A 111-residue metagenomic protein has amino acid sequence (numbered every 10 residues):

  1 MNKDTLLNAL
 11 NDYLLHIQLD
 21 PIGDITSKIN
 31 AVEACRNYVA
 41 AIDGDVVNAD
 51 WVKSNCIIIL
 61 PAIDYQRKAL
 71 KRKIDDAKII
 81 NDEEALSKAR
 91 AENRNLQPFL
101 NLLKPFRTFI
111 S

Functional and structural regions predicted by a protein language model:
M1-L15, L19-G23, K104, T108-S111: Terminal, compositionally biased segments
N2-L14, K28-A31, V52-K71: Short amphipathic alpha-helical heptad-repeat segments
K3, L15-I29, D43-A49, K71-S87: Charged, low-complexity interaction regions
N11, E33, P61-D64, K68 (+1 more regions): Generic structural signal for well-ordered, non-transmembrane alpha-helical segments in soluble/cytosolic regions
A41-I57, F109-I110: Short, solvent-exposed, charged loop/turn and helix-capping segments that join or cap alpha-helices on peripheral
K73-S111: Amphipathic alpha-helical binding modules
